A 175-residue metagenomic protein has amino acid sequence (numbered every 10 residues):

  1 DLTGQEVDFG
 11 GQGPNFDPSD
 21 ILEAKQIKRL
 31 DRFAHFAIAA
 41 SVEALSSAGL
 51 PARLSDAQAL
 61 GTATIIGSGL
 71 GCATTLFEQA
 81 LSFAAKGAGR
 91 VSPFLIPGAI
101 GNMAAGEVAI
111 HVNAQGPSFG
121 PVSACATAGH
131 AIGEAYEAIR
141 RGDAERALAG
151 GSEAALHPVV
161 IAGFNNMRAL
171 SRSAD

Functional and structural regions predicted by a protein language model:
D1-D8, A44, G67, A174: Short intrinsically disordered, low-complexity coil segments enriched in acidic
D1-K28: N-terminal structural subdomain of ketosynthase/condensing enzymes
T3, G13, D17, A34 (+2 more regions): Short glycine-rich, polar/acidic loop-and-turn segments at beta strand-coil junctions
D8-G10, F33-H35, G61-A63: A common structural microfeature
G10, A37-I38, A105, I132: A general structural signal for well-ordered alpha-helical segments in protein cores
L22-L30, P93-F94, S118: A short glycine/serine-rich beta->alpha loop
I27-L54: N-terminal amphipathic, basic-rich helices that act as targeting or association modules
S46-G61, I66, L70-D175: Acyl-thioester C-C bond-transforming condensing/cleaving domain
